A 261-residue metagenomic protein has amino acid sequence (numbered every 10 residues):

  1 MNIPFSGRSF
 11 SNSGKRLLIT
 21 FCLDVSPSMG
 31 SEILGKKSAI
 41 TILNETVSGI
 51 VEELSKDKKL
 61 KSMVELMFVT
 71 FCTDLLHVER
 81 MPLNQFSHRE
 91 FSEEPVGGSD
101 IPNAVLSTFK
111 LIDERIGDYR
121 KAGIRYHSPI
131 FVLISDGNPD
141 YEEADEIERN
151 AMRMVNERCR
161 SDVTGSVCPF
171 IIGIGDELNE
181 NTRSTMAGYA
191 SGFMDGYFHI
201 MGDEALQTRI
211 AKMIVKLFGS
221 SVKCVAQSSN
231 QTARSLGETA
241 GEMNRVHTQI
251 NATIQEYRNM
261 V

Functional and structural regions predicted by a protein language model:
M1-K37, I116-I124: Acidic, polar low-complexity linker/tail segments
F21-S26, L43, F68, T108 (+2 more regions): DG-centered beta-turn motif at the end of beta-strands
P27-M63: …and closely analogous acidic/polar surface helices at protein-protein or active-site interfaces in A-domain-like
K36-N44, G97-T108, E143-E148, L206: Phosphate/oxyanion-binding active-site loops and adjacent basic polyanion-contact surfaces
S62-S92, E180-Y189: Short beta-strand-loop
L76-H77, H88-H127, C168-T182, R209: Von Willebrand factor
G137-G192: VWA/integrin I-like adhesion module and closely mimicked acidic/polar interface patches used
C168-A240, N244-H247, N251: Von Willebrand factor A/integrin I-like adhesion domains
